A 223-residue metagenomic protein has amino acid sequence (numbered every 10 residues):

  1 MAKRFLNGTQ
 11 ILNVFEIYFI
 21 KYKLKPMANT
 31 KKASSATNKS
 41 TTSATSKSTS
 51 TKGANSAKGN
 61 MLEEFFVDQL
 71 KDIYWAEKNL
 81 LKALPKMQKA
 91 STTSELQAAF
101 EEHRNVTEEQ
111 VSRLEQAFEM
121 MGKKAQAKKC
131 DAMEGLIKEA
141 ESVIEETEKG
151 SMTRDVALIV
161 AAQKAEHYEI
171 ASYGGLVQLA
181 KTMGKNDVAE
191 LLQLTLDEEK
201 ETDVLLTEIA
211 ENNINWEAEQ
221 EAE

Functional and structural regions predicted by a protein language model:
M1-K3, A210: Short intrinsically disordered, low-complexity coil segments enriched in acidic
K3-P26: Short, Lys/Arg-enriched N-terminal segments with co-localized hydrophobic residues within the first ~10-30 amino acids
K23-E223: Amphipathic alpha-helical hairpins
